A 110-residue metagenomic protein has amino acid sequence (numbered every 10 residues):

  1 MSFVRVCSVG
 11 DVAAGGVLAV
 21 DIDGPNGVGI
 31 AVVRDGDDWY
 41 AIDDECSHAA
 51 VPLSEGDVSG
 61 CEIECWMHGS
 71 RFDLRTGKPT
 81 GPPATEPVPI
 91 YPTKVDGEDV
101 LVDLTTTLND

Functional and structural regions predicted by a protein language model:
M1-G60, L74, I90-D110: N-terminal pre-ligand scaffold of iron-sulfur
C46, C65-H68: Short cysteine clusters
G60-W66, P79-V88: Short cysteine/histidine-rich metal-coordination sites, predominantly Zn2+-binding motifs
R71: Short helix-to-coil "ATP-lid" hinge immediately C-terminal to the conserved N-box Asn in the Bergerat
